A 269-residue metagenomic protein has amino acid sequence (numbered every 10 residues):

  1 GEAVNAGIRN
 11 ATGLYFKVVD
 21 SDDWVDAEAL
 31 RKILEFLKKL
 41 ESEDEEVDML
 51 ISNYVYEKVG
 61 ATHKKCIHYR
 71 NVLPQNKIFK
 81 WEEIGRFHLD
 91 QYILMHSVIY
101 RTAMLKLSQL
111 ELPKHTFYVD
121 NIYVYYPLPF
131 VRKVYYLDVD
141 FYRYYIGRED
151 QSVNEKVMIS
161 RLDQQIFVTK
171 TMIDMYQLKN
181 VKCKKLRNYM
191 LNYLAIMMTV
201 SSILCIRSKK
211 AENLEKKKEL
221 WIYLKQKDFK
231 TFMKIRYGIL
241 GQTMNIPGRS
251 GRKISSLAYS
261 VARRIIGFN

Functional and structural regions predicted by a protein language model:
G1-R9: Short, conserved alpha-helix that lines the donor NDP-sugar binding/gating region of sugar-transfer enzymes
V4, D23-V134, I146, D150-I159: Donor-binding/catalytic cores of nucleotide-activated saccharide and glycerol-phosphate transferases/polymerases
F16: Short aromatic/hydrophobic "clamp" motif used to bind/position activated sugar donors
V19-S21: Catalytic metal- and UDP-sugar-binding loop of GT-A-like glycosyltransferases, i.e., residues flanking the conserved
V139-R148, N154-V181, V200, L204-K230: Catalytic core of nucleotide-sugar-dependent glycosyltransferases
K184-I203: Amphipathic alpha-helical protein-interaction segments enriched in hydrophobic
R207-N269: Membrane-interface aromatic/basic loop that binds lipid-linked glycans or pyrophosphate carriers, typified by
